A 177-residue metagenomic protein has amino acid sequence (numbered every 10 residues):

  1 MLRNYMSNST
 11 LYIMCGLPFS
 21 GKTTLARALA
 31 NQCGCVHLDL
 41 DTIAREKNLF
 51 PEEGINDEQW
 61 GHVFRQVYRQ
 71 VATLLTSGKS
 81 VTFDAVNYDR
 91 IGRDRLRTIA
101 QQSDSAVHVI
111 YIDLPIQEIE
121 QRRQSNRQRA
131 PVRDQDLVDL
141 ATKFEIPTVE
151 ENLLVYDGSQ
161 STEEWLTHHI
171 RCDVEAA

Functional and structural regions predicted by a protein language model:
L2-N8, L74: Phosphate-binding P-loop
M14: Hydrophobic anchor at the beta1->P-loop junction of P-loop NTPases
L17: P-loop (Walker A) phosphate-binding loop of NTP-binding proteins
S20-K79: Conserved substrate/cofactor phosphate-moiety recognition/catalytic segment in nucleotide-dependent phosphotransferases
T42-R45, D113-I119, Q160-T162: Conserved nucleotide-binding/hydrolysis micro-motifs of P-loop NTPases
E53, A100-P147: A glycine- and Lys/Arg-enriched "phosphate-lid" helix/loop adjacent to the NTP-binding pocket of small-molecule kinases
Q59-H108: Glycine-rich phosphate-binding loop used to anchor ATP phosphates in small-molecule kinases, encompassing both
Q128-H168, A176-A177: Small-molecule kinase domains that catalyze NTP-dependent phosphoryl transfer to phosphate-bearing small molecules
